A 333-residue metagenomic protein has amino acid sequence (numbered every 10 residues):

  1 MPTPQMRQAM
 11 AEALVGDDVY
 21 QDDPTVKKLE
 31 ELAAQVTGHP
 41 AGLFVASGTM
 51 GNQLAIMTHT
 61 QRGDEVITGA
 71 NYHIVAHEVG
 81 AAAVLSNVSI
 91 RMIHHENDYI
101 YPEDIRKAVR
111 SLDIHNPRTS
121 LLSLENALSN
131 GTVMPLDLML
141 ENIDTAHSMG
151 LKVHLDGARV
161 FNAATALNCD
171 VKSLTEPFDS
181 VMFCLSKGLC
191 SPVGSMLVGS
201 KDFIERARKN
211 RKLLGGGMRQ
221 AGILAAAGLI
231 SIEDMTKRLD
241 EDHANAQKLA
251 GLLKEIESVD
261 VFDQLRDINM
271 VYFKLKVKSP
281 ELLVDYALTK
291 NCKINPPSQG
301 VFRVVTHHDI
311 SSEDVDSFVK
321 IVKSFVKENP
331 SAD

Functional and structural regions predicted by a protein language model:
M1-V277, E281-K290, I294-V301, V305-I310 (+2 more regions): Conserved PLP-enzyme active-site core in the AAT-like
